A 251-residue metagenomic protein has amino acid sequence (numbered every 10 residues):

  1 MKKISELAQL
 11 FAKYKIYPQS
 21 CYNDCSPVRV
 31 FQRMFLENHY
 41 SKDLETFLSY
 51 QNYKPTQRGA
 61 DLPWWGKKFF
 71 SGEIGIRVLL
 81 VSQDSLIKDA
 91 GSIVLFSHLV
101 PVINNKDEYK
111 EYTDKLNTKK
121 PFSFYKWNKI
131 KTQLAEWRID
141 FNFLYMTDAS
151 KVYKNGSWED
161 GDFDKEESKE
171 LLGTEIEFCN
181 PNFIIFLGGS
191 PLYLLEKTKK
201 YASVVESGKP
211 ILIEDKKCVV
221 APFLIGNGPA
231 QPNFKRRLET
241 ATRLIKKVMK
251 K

Functional and structural regions predicted by a protein language model:
K2-F183, G189-E196, C218: A polyanion-binding, active-site-adjacent surface
I4, A8, F141, T198-A202 (+2 more regions): Intrinsically disordered, low-complexity regions
G161, P232-A241: Short, surface-exposed amphipathic charged segments that create phosphate/polyanion-binding patches used for binding
L187, L192-D215: A cross-family acyltransferase "interaction/gating" segment
T198, G228-P229, V248: Hydrophobic alpha-helical elements and their junctions with loops/disorder across both membrane and soluble proteins
V204-R236: Short, flexible loop segments at boundaries between secondary-structure elements
T240-K251: C-terminal alpha-helix
